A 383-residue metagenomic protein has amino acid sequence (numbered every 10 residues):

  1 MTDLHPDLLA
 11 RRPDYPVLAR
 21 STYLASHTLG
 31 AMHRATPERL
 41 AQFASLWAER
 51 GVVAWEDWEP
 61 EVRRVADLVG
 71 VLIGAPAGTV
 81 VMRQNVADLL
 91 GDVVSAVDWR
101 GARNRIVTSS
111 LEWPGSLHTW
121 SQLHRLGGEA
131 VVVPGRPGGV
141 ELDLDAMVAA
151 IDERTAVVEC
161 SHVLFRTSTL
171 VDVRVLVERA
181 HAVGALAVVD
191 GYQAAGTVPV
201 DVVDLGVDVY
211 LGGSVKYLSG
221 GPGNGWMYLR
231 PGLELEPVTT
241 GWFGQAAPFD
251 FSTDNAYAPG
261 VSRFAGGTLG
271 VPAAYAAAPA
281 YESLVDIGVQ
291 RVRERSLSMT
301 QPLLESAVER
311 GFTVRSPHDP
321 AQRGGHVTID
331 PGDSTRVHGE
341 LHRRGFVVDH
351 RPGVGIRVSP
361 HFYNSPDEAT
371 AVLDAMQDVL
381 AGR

Functional and structural regions predicted by a protein language model:
M1-R383: Pyridoxal 5′-phosphate
